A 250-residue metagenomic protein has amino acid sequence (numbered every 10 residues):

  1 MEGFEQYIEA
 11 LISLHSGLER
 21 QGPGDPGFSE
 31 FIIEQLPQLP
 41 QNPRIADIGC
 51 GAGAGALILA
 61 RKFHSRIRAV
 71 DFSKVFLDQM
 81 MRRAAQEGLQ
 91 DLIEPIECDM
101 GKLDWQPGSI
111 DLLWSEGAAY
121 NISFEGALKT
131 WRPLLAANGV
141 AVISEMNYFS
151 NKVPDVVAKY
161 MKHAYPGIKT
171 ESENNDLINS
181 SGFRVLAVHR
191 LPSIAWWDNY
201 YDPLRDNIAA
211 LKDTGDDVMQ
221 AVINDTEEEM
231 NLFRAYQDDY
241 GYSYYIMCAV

Functional and structural regions predicted by a protein language model:
G22-Q41: Conserved alpha-helix/loop element of class I SAM-dependent methyltransferases that forms part of the SAM/SAH-binding
A46, A52-K102: Class I SAM-dependent methyltransferase SAM/SAH-binding core
G101-L112: A short acidic, Gly/Pro-enriched loop at the edge of an enzyme's catalytic core that lines a small-molecule cofactor
L112-E125: A short SAM/SAH-binding and catalytic strip from SAM-dependent methyltransferases
G126-V140: A short glycine-rich, Lys/Arg-flanked "PGG" loop and its adjoining helix->strand segment in the class I
M146-Y165: Short, glycine-/aromatic-enriched active-site segment of Class I SAM-dependent methyltransferases
G167-G182: Short alpha-helix
H189-V250: Conserved Class I S-adenosyl-L-methionine
